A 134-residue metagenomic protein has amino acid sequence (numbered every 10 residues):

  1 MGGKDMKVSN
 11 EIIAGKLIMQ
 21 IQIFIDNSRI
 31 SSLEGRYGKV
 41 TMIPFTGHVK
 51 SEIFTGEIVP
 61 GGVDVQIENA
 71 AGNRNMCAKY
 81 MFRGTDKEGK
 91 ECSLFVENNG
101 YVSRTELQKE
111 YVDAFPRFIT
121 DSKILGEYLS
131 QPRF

Functional and structural regions predicted by a protein language model:
G2-F134: Beta-strand-enriched cores of mature, soluble protein domains
